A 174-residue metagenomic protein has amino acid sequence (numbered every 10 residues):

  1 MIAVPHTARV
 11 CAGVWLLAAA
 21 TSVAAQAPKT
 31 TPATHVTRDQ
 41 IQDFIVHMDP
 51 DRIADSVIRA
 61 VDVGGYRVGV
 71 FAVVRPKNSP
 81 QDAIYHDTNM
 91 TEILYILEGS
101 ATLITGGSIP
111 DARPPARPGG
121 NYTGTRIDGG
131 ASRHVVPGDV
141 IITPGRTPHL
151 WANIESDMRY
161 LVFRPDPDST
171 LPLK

Functional and structural regions predicted by a protein language model:
M1-A12: Bacterial N-terminal signal peptides that target proteins for export
A19-A20: N-terminal signal peptide c-region/cleavage motif recognized by signal peptidases
V23-T88, L173: A short, N-terminal "cap"/entry segment at the start of jelly-roll beta-barrel domains of the cupin/DSBH fold
V61-G64, D87-N89, L94-Y95, R126 (+2 more regions): Extracellular/periplasmic catalytic domains that process cell-envelope and extracellular macromolecules
T88-L103, G107, P115-R126: Short, conserved beta-strand element in jelly-roll/cupin
G106, N153-I154, P172-K174: Short, solvent-exposed loop/turn and secondary-structure capping segments
P110-G145: Short acidic-glycine-tyrosine-enriched beta hairpin
H134-D139, G145-S169: Ligand-binding loop in jelly-roll beta-barrel domains
